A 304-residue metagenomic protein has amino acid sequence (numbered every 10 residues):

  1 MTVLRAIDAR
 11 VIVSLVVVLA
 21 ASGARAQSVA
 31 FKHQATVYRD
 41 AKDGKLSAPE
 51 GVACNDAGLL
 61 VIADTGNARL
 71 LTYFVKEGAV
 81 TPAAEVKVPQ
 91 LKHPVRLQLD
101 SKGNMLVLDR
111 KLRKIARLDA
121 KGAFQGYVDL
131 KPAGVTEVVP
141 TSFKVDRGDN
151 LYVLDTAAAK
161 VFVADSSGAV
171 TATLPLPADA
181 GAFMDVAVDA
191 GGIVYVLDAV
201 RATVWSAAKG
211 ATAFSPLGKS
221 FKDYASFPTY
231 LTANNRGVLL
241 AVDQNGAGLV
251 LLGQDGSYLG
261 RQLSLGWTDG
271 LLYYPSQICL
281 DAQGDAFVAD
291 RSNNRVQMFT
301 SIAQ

Functional and structural regions predicted by a protein language model:
M1-I12: Bacterial N-terminal signal peptides that target proteins for export
Q27-K45: A short helix->beta-strand "capping" segment at the edge of beta-propeller domains
K42-D56, P89-S101, A133-G148, A178-G192 (+2 more regions): Beta-rich, blade/repeat-based domains predominating in secreted/periplasmic proteins but also intracellular
L59-I62, N104-V107, N150-V153, I193-V196 (+2 more regions): Conserved beta-propeller blade signature
T65-G66, R110-K111, T156, A199 (+3 more regions): Short loop/turn segments immediately following the C-termini of beta-strands
A68-L70, R113-I115, A159-V161, A202-V204 (+2 more regions): Structural signal for beta-propeller blades
F74-G78, D119-A123, D165-A169, A208-T212 (+2 more regions): Short loop/turn segments that connect beta-strands within beta-propeller blades
Y274-Q304: Blade-level signature of beta-propeller repeat domains, shared across WD40, Kelch, NHL, RCC1 and BNR/Asp-box propellers
